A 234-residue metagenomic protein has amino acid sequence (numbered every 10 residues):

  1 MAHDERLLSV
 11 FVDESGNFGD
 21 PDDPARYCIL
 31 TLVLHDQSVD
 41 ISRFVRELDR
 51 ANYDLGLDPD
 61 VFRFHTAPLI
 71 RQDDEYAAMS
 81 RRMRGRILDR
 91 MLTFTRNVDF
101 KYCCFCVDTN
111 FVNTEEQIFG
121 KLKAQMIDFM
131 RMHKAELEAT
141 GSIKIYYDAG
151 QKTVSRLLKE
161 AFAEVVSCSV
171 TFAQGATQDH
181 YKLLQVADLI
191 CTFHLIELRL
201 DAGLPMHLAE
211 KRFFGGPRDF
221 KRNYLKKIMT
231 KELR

Functional and structural regions predicted by a protein language model:
M1-R234: Phosphate-ester processing/binding pockets and catalytic centers
